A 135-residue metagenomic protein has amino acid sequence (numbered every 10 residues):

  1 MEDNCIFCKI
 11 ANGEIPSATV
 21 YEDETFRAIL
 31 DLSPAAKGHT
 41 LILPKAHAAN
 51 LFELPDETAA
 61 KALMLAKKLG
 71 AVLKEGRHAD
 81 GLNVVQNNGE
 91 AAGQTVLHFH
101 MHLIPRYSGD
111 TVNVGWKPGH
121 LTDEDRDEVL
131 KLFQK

Functional and structural regions predicted by a protein language model:
M1-K135: HIT superfamily nucleotide-processing domains
